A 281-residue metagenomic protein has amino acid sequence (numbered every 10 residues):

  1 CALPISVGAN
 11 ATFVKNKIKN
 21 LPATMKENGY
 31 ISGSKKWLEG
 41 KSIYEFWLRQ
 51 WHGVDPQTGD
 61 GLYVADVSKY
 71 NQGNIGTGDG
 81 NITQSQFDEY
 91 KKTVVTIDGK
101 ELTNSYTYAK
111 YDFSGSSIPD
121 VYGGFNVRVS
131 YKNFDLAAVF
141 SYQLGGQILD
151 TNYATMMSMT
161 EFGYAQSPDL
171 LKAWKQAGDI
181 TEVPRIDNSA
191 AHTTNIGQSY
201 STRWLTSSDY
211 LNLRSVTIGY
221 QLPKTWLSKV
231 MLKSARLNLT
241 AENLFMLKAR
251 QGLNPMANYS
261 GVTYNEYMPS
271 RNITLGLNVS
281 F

Functional and structural regions predicted by a protein language model:
A2-G115: Conserved small-residue
I5-V7, V121-G123, K132-F134, D209 (+2 more regions): Outer-envelope beta-barrel architecture signal
V7-A9, A138, L237-L239, L277: Membrane-embedded beta-strand positions of outer-membrane beta-barrel proteins
A11-K17, Y131-N133, Y142-G146, S215 (+3 more regions): Transmembrane beta-strands of outer-membrane beta-barrel pores
K17-K35, G145-W174, L247-N254: Outer-membrane beta-barrel and related beta-rich outer-membrane complex signature in Gram-negative bacteria
G29-G59, A173-D179, Q198-S201, L244-F281: C-terminal beta-signal and terminal closure region of outer-membrane beta-barrel proteins
N133-A137, T225-W226: Repeated loop/turn-to-beta-strand initiation elements of outer-membrane beta-barrel proteins
Q143-R236, A241: Extracytoplasmic gating/loop element in the C-terminal half of outer-membrane beta-barrel translocons and assembly
